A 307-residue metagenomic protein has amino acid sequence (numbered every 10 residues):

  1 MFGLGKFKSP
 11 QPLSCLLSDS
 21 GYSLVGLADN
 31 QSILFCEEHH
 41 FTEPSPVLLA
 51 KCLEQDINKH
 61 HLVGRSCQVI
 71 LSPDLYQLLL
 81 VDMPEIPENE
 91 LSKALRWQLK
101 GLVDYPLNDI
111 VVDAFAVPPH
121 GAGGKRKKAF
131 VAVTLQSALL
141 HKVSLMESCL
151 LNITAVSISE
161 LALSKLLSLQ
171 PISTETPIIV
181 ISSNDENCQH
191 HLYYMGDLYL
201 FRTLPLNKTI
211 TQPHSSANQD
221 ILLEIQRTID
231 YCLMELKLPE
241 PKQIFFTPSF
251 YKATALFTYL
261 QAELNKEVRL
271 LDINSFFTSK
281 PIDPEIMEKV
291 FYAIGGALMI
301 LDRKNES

Functional and structural regions predicted by a protein language model:
M1-V103, A116-P118, L139-V143, L264: Non-catalytic, solvent-exposed interaction/assembly segments
F7-C36, H61, G124-R227: Small-residue (GG/TT-enriched) beta-loop-alpha framework at ligand/catalytic clefts
S45-L49, A217-I221, K289: Phosphate/oxyanion-binding active-site loops and adjacent basic polyanion-contact surfaces
L62-D74, M146, N152-A155, L238-S249: Short glycine-rich phosphate-binding loop at a beta-alpha junction
L71-Q170, I273-S279: Active-site neighborhood for divalent-cation/phosphate handling
A162, L271-S307: Glycine-rich phosphate-binding/hydrolytic loop that grips phosphoryl groups
I221-L236, Y251-A255: A short, acidic, amphipathic alpha-helical segment used as a generic capping/interface helix at domain edges
P241-K266: Glycine-rich phosphate-binding loops at beta-strand->alpha-helix junctions
